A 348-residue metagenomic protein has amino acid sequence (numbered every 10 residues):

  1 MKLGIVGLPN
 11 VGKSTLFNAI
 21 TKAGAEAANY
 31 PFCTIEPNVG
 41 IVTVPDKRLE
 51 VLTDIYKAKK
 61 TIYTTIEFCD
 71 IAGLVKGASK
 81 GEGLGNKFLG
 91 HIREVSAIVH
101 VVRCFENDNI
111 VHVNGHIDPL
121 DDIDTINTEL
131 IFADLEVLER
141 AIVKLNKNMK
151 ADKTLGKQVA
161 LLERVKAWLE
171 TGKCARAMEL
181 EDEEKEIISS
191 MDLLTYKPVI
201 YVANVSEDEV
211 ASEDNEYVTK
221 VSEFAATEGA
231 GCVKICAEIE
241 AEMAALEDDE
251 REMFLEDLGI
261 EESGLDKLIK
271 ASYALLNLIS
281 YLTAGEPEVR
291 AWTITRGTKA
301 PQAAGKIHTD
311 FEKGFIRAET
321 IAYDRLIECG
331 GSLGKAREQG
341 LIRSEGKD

Functional and structural regions predicted by a protein language model:
M1-V111, L120, E129, L138-E139: Conserved G1/Walker A P-loop phosphate-binding module
K2-V6, V11, F17, K144-D348: C-terminal-of-GTPase-core extension/linker across diverse P-loop GTPases
K22-A23, R48-L49, G73-V75, R103-N109 (+6 more regions): Conserved nucleotide-binding/hydrolysis micro-motifs of P-loop NTPases
V42, L74-K80, G115-L130, M149-T154 (+2 more regions): Flexible beta-alpha connector loops of hexameric P-loop NTPases
G81-L84, V113-H116, D214-Y217, E247-D249: Short, glycine/charged-enriched secondary-structure capping and boundary segments
I92, L135, E139-I142, V159 (+1 more regions): Hydrophobic faces of stable alpha-helices that mediate helix-helix packing
A97-H100, F105-A133, V137-R140, Y196 (+2 more regions): Switch/coupling subdomain of P-loop NTPase systems
